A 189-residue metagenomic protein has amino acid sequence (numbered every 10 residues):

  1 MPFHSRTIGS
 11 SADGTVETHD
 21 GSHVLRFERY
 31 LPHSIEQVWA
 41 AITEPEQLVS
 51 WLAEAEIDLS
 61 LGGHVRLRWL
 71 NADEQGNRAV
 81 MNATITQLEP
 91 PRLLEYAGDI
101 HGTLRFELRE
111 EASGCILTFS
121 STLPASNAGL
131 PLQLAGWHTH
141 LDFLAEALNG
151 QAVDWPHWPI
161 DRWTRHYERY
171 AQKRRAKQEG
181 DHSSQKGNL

Functional and structural regions predicted by a protein language model:
M1-A55, S184, N188-L189: Hydrophobic ligand-binding cavity/cleft-lining segments
F3-H4, S10-S11, G63, V80 (+1 more regions): Charge-dense, helix-prone N-terminal extensions
G21, L88-P90, E111-S113: Structural motif
R26-F27, H33, Q37, E44-N82 (+2 more regions): Short beta-edge strand/loop motif at the mouth of beta-sheet-based domains
R29, A55, M81-Q87, T103-E110: Hydrophobic/aromatic beta-strand elements that line small-molecule binding cavities or substrate pockets in beta-rich
V38, L48, V65-L67, I85 (+3 more regions): Hydrophobic pocket/interface hotspot
E95-L148: Beta-strand/loop substructures that line and gate deep hydrophobic ligand-binding cavities in soluble
A147-L189: Short, highly charged C-terminal tails/helix-capping segments
